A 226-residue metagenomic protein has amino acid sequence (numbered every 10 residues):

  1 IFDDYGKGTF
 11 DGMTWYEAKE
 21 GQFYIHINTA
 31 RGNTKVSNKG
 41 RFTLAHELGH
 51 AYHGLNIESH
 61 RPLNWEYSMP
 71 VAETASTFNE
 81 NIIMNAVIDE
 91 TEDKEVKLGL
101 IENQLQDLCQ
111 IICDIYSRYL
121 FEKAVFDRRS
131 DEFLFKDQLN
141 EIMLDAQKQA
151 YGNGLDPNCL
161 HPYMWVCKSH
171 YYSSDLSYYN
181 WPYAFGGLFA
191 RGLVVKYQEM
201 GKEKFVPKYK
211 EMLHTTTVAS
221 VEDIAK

Functional and structural regions predicted by a protein language model:
I1-F23: Auxiliary, metal-adjacent structural segments of Zn-dependent hydrolase domains
D3-Y5, L44, Y52, D89 (+3 more regions): C-terminal, non-catalytic "cap/extension" segments appended to globular domains
F23-A45: Short pre-active-site segment immediately N-terminal to the catalytic Zn-binding motif
Y24-I27, H60-Y67, L100-D107, F126: Short beta-alpha connecting loops at secondary-structure transitions that line or flank enzyme active sites
K35, K39, L63-P70, L105-L108 (+2 more regions): Short, solvent-exposed segments of well-ordered alpha helices
V36-N38, F42-T43, G54-F78: Post-HEXXH active-site segment of zinc metalloproteases
H50, G54-R61, N85-D89: Conserved helix-loop functional segments at active or binding sites
Y67-V96, Q104-Q106, Q110, G186: Post-HExxH zinc-binding segment in Zn-dependent metallohydrolases
